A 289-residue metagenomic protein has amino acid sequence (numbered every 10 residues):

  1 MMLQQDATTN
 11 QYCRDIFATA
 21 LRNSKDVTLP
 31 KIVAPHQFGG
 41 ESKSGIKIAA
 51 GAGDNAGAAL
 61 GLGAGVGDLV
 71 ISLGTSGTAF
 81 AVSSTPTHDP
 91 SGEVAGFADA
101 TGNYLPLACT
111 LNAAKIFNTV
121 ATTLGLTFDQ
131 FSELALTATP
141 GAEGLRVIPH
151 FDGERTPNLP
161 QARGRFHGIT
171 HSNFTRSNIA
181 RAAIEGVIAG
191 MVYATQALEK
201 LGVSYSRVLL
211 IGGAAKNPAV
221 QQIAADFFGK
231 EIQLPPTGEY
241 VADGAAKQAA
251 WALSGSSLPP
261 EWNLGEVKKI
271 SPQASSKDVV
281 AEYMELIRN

Functional and structural regions predicted by a protein language model:
M1, H36, T75-G77, A113 (+1 more regions): Glycine-rich beta-alpha junction loops
M1-G53, P149: Gly/Ser/Thr-rich active-site cleft segment
T9, K25, A52-G53, S72-L73 (+4 more regions): Active-site-proximal structural scaffolding
Y12-C13, E41-S42, A59-G61, F80-V82 (+2 more regions): Short helix/loop capping segments that flank catalytic or ligand/cofactor-binding pockets
P35-Q37, L73-S76, R207-K216: Glycine-rich beta-strand-to-loop/alpha-helix junction loops that act as flexible
K43-V82: Phosphate-binding/catalytic loop of phosphoryl-transfer enzymes
A81-S91, A98-N289: Glycine/Thr-rich phosphate-binding loops that ligate phosphate moieties of nucleotide and other phosphorylated ligands
